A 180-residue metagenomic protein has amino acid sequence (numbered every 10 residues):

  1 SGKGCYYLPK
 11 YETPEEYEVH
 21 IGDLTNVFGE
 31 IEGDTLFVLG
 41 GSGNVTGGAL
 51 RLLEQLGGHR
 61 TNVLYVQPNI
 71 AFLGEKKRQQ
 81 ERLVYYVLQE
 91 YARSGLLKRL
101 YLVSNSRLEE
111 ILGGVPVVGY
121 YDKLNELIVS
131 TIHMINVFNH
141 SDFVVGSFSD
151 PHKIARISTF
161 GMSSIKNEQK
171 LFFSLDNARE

Functional and structural regions predicted by a protein language model:
S1-E180: Tubulin/FtsZ superfamily GTPase core signature
